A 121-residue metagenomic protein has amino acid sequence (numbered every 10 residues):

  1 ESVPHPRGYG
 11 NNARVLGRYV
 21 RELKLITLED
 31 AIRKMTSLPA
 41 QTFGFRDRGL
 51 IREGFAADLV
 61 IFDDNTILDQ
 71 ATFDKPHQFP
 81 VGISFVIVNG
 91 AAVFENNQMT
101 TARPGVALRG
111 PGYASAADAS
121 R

Functional and structural regions predicted by a protein language model:
E1-R121: Active-site microenvironment of metallo-dependent hydrolases
